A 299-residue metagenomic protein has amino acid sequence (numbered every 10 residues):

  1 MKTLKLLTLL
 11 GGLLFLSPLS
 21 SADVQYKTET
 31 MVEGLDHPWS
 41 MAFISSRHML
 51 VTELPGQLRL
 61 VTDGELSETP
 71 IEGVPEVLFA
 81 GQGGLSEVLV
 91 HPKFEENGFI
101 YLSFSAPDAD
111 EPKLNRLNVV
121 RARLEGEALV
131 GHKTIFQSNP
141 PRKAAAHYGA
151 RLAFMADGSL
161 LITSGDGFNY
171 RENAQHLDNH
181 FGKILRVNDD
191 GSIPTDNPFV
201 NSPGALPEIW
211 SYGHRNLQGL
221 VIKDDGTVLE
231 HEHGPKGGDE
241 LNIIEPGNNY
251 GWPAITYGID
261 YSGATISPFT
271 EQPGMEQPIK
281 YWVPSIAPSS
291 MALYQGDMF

Functional and structural regions predicted by a protein language model:
M1-T8: Bacterial N-terminal signal peptides that target proteins for export
K2, R59, R121, R151 (+2 more regions): Basic side chains
L6, S159-I162, I266: Amphipathic, alpha-helical segments enriched in basic
L9-L13: Hydrophobic helical h-region of N-terminal Sec-dependent signal peptides in bacterial secretory/periplasmic proteins
L16-S17: N-terminal signal peptide c-region/cleavage motif recognized by signal peptidases
S20-N169, G219-I222, T227-G234, P284-F299: Acidic, Gly/Ser/Thr-rich repeat motifs that build Ca2+-stabilized beta-propeller blades
G83-L85, K93-E95, G167-F299: Beta-propeller domain segments
